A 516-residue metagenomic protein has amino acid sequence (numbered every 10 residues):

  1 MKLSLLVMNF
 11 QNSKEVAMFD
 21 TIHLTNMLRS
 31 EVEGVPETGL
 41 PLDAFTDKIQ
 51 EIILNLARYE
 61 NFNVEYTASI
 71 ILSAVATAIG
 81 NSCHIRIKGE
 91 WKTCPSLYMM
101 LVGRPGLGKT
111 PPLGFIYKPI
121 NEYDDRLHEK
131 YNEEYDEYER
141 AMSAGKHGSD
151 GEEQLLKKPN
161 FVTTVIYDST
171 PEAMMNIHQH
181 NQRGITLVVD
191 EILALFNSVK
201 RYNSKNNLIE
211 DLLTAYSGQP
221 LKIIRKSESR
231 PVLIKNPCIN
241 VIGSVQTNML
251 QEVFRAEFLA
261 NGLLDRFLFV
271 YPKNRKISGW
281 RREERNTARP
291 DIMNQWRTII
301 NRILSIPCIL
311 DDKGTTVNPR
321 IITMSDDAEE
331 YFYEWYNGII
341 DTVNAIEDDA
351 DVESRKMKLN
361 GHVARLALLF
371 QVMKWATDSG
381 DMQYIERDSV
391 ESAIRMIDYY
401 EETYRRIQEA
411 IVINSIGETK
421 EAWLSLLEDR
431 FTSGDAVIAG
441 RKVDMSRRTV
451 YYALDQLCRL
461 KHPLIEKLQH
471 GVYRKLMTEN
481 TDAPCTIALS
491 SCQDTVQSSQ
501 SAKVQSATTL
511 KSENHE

Functional and structural regions predicted by a protein language model:
L3, F10-S491, T495, L510-E516: Phosphate-handling catalytic cores of nucleic-acid transaction enzymes
